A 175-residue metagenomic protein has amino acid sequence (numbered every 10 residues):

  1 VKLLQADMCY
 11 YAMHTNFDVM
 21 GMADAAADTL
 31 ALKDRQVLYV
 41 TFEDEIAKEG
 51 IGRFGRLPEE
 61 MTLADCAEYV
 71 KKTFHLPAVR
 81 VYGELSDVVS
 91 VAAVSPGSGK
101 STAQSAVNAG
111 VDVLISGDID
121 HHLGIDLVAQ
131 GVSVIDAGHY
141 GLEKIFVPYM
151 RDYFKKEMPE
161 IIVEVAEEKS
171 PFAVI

Functional and structural regions predicted by a protein language model:
V1-I175: Active-site catalytic microenvironments in core metabolic enzymes, especially phosphate/sugar-handling
